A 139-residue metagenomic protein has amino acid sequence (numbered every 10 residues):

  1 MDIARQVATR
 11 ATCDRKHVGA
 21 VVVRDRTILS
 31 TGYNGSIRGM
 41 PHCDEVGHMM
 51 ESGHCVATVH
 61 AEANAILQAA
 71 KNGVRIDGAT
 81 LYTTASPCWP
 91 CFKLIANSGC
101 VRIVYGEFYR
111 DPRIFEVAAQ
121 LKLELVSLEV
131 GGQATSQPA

Functional and structural regions predicted by a protein language model:
M1-A139: Zinc-dependent deaminase catalytic domain
